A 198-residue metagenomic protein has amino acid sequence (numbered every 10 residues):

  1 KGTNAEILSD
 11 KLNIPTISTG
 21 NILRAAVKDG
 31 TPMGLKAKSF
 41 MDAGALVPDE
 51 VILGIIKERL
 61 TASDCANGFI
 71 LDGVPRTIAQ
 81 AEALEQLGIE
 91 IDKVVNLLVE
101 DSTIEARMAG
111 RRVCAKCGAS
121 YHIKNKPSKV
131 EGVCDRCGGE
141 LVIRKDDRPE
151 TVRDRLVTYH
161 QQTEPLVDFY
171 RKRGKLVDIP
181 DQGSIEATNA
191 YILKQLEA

Functional and structural regions predicted by a protein language model:
K1-A198: Glycine-rich phosphate-binding loop of ATP-dependent small-molecule kinases
